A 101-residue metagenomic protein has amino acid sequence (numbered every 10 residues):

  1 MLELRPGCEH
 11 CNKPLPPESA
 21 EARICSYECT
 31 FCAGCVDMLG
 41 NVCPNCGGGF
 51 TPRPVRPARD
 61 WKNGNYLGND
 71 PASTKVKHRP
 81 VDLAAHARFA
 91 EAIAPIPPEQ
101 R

Functional and structural regions predicted by a protein language model:
M1-R101: Intrinsically disordered, low-complexity regulatory regions in eukaryotic proteins
